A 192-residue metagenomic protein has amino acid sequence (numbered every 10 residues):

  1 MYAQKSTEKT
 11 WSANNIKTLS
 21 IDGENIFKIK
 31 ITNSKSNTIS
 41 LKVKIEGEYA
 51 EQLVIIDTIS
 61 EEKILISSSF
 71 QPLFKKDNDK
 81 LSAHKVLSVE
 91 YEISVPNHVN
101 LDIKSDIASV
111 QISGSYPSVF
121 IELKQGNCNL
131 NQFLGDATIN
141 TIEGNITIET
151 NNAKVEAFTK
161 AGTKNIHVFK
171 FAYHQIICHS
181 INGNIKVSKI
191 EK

Functional and structural regions predicted by a protein language model:
Y2-S20, K28-D102, F120, N131-Q132 (+4 more regions): Acidic (Asp/Glu) and glycine-rich low-complexity loops/linkers that are typically intrinsically disordered
N100-S105, S109-Q111: Extended amphipathic secondary-structure runs
S109, S113, N127, T138 (+1 more regions): Tandem repeat domain/solenoid detector
